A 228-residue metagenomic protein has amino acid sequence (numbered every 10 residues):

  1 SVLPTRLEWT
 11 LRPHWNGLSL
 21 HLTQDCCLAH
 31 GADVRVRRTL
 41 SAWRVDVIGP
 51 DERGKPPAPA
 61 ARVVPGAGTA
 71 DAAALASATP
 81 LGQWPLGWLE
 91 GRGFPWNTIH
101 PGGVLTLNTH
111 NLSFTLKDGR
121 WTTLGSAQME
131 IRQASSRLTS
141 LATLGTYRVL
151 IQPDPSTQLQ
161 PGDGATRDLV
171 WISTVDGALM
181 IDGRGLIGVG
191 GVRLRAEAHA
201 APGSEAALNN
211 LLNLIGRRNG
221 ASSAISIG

Functional and structural regions predicted by a protein language model:
S1, L138-G228: Extended terminal
S1-I99, N108-L112: N-terminal beta-strand/beta-hairpin edge segment
E8, D33-R35, V104, R148-L150 (+1 more regions): Short, surface-exposed charged micro-motifs
R12, I48-P50, K117-G119, R184 (+1 more regions): Surface loops and adjacent helix of pleckstrin homology
H14, T39, I99-P101, W121-T123 (+2 more regions): Solvent-exposed loop and beta-edge segments used for protein-protein assembly and interaction
W15-H21, W43-R44, L124-Q128, Q158-W171: Short, hydrophobic/aromatic-rich segments at coil-to-beta transitions
L18, A32, P50, K55 (+9 more regions): Intrinsically disordered, low-complexity regions
D71, A76-T157, G177-L179: Soluble extracytoplasmic domains of inner/organellar membrane proteins
